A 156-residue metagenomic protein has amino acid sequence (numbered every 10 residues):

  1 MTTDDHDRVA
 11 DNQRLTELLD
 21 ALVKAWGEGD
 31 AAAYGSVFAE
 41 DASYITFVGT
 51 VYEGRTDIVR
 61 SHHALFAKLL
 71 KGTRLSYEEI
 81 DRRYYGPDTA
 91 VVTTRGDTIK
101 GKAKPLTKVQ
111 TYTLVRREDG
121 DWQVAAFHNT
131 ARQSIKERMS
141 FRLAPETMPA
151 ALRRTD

Functional and structural regions predicted by a protein language model:
M1-E40, R142-D156: Short, low-complexity N-terminal intrinsically disordered segments enriched in polar/charged residues
R14, S43, D57-K104, R153-R154: Surface-exposed, charged secondary-structure patches
L22, Y34-G35, A42, G54 (+3 more regions): Hydrophobic pocket/interface hotspot
G27, T98-K100, L114: Beta-strand elements of well-folded, non-transmembrane domains
F38, G96-T98, H128-N129: Short beta-strand segments enriched in hydrophobic/aromatic residues within well-folded beta-rich domains
F47-G49: Amphipathic, hydrophobic secondary-structure cores in small proteins
V51, E79, T107-T111: Well-ordered beta-strand positions in beta-sheet-rich domains
T107-F141: Short beta-strand edge/turn micro-motifs at domain boundaries
